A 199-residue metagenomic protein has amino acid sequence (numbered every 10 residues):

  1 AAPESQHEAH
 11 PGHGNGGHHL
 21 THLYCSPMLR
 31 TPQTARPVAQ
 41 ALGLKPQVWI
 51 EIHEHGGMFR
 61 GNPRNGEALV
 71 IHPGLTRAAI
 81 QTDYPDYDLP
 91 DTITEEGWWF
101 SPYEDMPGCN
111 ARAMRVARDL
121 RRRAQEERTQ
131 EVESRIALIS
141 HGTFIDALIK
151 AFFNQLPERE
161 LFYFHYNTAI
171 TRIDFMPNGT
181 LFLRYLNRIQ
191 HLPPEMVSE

Functional and structural regions predicted by a protein language model:
A1-V48, G108-A113: Active-site-proximal alpha-helix that buttresses catalytic centers in soluble enzyme cores
G16-P27, E127-E131, R135-I139: Short glycine-rich phosphate-binding loop at a beta-alpha junction
L29, I52-H53, T143: Catalytic metal-binding/acid-base residues of hydrolase active sites
P37, A147-A151: Active-site signature of alpha/beta-hydrolase-fold catalytic machinery across serine- and Asp/Cys-nucleophile hydrolases
L42-R118, Y185-N187: Phosphate-handling substructures
H55-D86, E126-S134, K150-E199: Acidic, low-complexity terminal tails and accessory targeting/binding regions of phosphate-metabolizing enzymes
D119-E127: Phosphate/ATP-binding catalytic cores across multiple sugar-kinase/actin-like superfamilies, primarily ASKHA
I139-I145: Histidine-centered catalytic micro-motifs
